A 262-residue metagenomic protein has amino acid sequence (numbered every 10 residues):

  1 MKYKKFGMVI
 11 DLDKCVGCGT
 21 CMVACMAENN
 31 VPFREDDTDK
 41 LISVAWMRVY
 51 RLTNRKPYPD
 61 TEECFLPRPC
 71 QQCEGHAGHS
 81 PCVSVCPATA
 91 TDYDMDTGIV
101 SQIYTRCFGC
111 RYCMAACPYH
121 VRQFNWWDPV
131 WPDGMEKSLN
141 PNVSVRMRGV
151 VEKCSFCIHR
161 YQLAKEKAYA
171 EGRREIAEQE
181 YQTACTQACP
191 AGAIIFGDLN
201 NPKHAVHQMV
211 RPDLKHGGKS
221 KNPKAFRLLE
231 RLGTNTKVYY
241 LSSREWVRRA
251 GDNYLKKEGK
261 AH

Functional and structural regions predicted by a protein language model:
M1-H262: Non-ligating segments of multi-cofactor redox enzymes
